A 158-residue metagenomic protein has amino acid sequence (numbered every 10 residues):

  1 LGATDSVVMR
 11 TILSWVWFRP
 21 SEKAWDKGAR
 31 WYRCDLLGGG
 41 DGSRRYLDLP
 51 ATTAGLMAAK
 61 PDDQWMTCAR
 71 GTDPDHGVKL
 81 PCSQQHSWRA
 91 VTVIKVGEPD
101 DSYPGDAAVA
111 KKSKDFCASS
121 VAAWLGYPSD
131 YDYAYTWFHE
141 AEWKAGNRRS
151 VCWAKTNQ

Functional and structural regions predicted by a protein language model:
L1-Q158: Long, compositionally biased stretches enriched for glycine and/or charged residues
